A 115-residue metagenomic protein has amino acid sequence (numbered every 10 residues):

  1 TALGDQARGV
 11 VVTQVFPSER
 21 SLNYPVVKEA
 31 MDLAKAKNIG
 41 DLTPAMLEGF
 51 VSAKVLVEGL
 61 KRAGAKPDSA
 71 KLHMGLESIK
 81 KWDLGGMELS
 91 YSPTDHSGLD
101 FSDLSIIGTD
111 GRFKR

Functional and structural regions predicted by a protein language model:
T1-R115: Extracytosolic ligand-binding ectodomains
